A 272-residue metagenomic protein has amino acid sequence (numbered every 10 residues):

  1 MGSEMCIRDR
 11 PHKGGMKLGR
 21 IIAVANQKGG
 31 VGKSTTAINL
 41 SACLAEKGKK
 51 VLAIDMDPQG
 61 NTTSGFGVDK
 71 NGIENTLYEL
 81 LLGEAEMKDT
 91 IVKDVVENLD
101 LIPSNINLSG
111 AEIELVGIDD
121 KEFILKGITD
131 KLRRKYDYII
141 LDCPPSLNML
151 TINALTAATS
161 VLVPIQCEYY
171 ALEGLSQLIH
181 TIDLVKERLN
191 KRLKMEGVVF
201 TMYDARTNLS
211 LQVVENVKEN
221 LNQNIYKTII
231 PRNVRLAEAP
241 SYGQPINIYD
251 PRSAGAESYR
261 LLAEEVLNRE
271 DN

Functional and structural regions predicted by a protein language model:
M1-I7: Short, small-residue-biased leader/transition segments that mark boundaries at the very start of proteins
R8-N272: P-loop NTP-binding core
